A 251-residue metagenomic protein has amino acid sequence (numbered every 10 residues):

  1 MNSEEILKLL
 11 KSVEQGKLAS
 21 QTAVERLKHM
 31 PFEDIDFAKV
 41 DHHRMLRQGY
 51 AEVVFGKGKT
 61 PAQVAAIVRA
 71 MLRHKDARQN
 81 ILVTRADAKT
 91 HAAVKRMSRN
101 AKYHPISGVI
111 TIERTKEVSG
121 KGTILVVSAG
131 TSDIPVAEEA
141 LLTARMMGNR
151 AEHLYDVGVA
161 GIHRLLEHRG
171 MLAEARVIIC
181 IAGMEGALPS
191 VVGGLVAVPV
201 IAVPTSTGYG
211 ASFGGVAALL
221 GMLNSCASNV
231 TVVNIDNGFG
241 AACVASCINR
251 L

Functional and structural regions predicted by a protein language model:
M1-D87, H91-A92, M97: Long amphipathic alpha-helical segments
A62-V64, D133-E138, I162-H163, A182-V191 (+2 more regions): Short glycine/serine/threonine-rich phosphate/pyrophosphate-binding segments that cradle anionic phosphate groups
R78, L82, S128, S132 (+4 more regions): C-terminal binding/interaction regions
M97-S98, L195-V196, C226-S228: Short, structured coil segments at secondary-structure junctions
V109-E113, R150-M171, V216-A217, V233: Glycine-rich oxoanion-binding loops at beta->alpha junctions
K121-G161: Glycine-rich phosphate/diphosphate-binding loop of Rossmann-like nucleotide-binding domains
E167-T205: Glycine-rich phosphate-binding loop
